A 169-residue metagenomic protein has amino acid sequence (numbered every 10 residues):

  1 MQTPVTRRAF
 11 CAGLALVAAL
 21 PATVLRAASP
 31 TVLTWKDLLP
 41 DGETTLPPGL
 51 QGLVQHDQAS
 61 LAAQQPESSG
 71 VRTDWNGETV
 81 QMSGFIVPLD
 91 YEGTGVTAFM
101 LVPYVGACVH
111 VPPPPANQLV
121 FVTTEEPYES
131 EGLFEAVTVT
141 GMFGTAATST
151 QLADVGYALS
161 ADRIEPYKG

Functional and structural regions predicted by a protein language model:
Q2-T3, A9-A28: N-terminal export signals
L25-G169: OB-fold and OB-like single-stranded nucleic-acid-recognition modules and their adjacent interaction interfaces
